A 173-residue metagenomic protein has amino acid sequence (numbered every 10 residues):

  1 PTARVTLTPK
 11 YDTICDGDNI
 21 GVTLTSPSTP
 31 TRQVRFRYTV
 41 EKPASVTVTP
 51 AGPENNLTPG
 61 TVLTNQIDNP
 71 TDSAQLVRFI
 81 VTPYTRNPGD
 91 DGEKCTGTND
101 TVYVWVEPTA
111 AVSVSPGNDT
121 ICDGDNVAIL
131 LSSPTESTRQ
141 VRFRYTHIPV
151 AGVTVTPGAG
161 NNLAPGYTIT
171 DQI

Functional and structural regions predicted by a protein language model:
P1-I173: Extracellular low-complexity Ser/Thr/Asn/Gly-rich intrinsically disordered segments
